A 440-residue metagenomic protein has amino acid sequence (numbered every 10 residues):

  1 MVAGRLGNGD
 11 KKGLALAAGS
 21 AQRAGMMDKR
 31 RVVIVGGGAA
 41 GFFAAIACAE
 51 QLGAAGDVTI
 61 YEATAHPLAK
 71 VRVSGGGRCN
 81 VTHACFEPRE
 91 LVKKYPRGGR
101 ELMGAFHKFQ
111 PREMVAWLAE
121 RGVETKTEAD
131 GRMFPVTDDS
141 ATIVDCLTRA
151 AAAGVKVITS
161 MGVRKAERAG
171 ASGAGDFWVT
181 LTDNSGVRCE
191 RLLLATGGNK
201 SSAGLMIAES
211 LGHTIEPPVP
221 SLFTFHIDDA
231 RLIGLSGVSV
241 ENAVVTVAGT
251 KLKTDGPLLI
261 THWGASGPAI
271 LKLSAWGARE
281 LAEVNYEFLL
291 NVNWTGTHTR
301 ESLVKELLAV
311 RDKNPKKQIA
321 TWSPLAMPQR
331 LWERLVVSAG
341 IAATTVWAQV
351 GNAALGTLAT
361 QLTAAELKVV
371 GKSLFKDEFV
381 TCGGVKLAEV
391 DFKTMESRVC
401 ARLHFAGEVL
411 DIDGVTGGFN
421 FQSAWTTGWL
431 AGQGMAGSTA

Functional and structural regions predicted by a protein language model:
D28-R30, T182-R191, K253-T254: Core beta-strand elements of the Rossmann-like FAD/NAD(P) dinucleotide-binding domain in flavoenzyme oxidoreductases
R30-T59, M435: N-terminal Rossmann-like FAD-binding beta1-loop-alpha1 element of flavoenzymes
V33-V35, V163, V187-N199, A208-E209 (+1 more regions): Short hydrophobic core segments
T59, A63-P67, R72-V73, V81-P88 (+2 more regions): An anion/pyrophosphate-binding glycine-rich loop and adjacent beta-alpha core in soluble alpha-beta enzymes
A63-K156: Conserved N-terminal/central alpha/beta ligand/cofactor-binding core
T159, R334-D413: A glycine-rich dinucleotide-binding beta-alpha-beta segment and adjacent secondary-structure elements that constitute
T159-G175: A conserved short coil-to-beta-strand element within the FAD-binding core of flavoproteins
T196-L211, D411-T439: A conserved FAD-binding loop/helix module that cradles the flavin
